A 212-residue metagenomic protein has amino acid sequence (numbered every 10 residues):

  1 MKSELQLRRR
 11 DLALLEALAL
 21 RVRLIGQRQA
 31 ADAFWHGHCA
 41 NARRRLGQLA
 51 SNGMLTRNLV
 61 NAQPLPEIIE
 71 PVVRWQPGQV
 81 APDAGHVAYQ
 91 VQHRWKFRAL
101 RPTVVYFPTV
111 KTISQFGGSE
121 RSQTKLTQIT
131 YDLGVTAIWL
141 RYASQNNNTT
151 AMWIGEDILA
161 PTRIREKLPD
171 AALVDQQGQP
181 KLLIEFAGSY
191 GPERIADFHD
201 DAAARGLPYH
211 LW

Functional and structural regions predicted by a protein language model:
M1-S114: Nuclease-adjacent, charged terminal/linker segments that flank catalytic cores
I25, N41-R44, I129-L133, A137 (+2 more regions): Short, well-structured alpha-helical interface segments that form or flank functional binding sites
F34-W35, E120-V135: A short, highly charged nucleic-acid-interacting micro-segment common to nuclease and nuclease-linked defense proteins
N58, V73, G78-K96, K125-Y131 (+1 more regions): Active-site metal-binding core of divalent-cation-utilizing nuclease and nuclease-like domains
G117-S119, L183: Short, charged, solvent-exposed linker or helix-capping segments at domain edges/interfaces that act as flexible hinges
R141, Q179-L182, F186-W212: Catalytic cores of nucleic-acid endonucleases
